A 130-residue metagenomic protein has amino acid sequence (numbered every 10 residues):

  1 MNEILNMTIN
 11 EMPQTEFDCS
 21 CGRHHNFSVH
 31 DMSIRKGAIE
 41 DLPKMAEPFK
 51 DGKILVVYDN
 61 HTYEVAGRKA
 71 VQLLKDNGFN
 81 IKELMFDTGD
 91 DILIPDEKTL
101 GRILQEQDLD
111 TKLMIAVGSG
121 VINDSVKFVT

Functional and structural regions predicted by a protein language model:
N2-M114: ATP/NTP phosphate-donor binding region
E106-T130: A short, small-residue-rich loop immediately preceding and capping a beta-strand
